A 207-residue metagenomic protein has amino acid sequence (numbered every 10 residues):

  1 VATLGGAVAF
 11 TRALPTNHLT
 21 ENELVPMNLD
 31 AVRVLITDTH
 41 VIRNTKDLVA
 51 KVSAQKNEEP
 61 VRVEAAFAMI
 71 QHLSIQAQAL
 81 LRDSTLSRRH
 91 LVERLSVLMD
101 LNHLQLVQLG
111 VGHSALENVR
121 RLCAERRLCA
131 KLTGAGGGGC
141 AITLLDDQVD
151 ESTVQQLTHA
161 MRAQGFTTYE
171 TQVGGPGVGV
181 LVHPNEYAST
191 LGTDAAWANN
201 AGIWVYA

Functional and structural regions predicted by a protein language model:
V1-A135, I142-A207: C-terminal nucleotide
